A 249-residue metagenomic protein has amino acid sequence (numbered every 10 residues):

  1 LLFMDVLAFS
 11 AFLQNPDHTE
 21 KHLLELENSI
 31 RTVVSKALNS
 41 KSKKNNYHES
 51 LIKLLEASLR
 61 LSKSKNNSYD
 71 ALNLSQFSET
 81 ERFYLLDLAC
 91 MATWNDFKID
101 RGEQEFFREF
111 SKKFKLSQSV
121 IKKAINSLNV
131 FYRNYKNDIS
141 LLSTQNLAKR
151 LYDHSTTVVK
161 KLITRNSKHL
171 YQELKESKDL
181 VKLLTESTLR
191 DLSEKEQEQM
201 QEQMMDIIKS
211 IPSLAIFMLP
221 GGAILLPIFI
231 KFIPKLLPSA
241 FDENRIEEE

Functional and structural regions predicted by a protein language model:
L1-A92, R101-S213, I230-A240, N244: Small-residue-enriched hydrophobic alpha-helices in membranes
N95-F97: DG-centered beta-turn motif at the end of beta-strands
M218-F229: Transmembrane helix boundary and interhelical junction motifs in multipass membrane proteins
E248: Conserved catalytic/binding loops enriched for acidic/polar residues
